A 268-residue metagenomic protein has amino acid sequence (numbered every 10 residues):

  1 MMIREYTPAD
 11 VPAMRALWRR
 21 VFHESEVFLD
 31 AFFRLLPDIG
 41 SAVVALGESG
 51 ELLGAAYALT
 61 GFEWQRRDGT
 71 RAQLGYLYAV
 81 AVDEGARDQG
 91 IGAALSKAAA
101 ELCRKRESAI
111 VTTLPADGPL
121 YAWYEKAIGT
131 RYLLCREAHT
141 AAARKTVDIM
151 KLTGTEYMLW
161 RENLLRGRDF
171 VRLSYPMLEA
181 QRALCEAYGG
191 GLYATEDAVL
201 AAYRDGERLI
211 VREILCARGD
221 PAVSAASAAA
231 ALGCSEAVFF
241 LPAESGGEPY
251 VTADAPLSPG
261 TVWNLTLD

Functional and structural regions predicted by a protein language model:
V11, A16-R66, L165-L192: Active-site rim helix/loop that mediates acceptor-substrate recognition in acyltransferases
V44, E51-G61, L74-Y76, A81 (+2 more regions): Conserved beta-strand in the GNAT
A45, G75-A79, D117-Y121, Y132 (+1 more regions): Core nucleotidyl-transferase/polymerase catalytic module
A79-V82, D88-C103, G219-A230: Conserved acetyl-CoA-binding loop-helix of GNAT-fold acetyltransferases
S96, C103-A116, G233-P242: Conserved GNAT acetyl-CoA-binding A-motif
K105-A109, A116-C135, E244-S258: Conserved active-site alpha-helix within GNAT-family acetyltransferase domains
G129-L209: Amide-forming acyltransferase catalytic core, primarily the GNAT-like/NAT-type and related acyltransferase folds
A202, R208-D268: Charged, low-complexity intrinsically disordered regulatory/assembly segments
